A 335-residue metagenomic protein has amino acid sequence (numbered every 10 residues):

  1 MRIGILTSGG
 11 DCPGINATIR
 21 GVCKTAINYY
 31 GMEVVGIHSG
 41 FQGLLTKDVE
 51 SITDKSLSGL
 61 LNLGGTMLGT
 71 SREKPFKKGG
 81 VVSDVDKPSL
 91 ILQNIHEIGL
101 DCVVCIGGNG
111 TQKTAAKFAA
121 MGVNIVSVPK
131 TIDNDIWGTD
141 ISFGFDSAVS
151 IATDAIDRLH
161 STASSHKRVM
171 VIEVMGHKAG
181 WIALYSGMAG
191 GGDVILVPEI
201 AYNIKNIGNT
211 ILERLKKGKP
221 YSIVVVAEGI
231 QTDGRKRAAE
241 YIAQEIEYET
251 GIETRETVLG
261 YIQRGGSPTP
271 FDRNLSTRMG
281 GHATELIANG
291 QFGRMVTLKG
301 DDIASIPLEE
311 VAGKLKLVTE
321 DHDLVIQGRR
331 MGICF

Functional and structural regions predicted by a protein language model:
M1-D48: N-terminal phosphate-binding or glycine-rich loops at protein starts, especially the Walker A/P-loop of NTPases
T18-V22, N109-V123, A183: Short Gly/Thr/Asp-enriched flexible loops that form oxyanion-binding sites at enzyme active sites
G31, A119-S142, L196-N203, V258: Short, acidic/small-residue loops that bind anionic groups at enzyme active sites
G31-I37, T162-V169, P220-I223, G251-L259 (+1 more regions): Flexible, glycine/charged-enriched surface loops at secondary-structure junctions
T46-V103, F143-G144, S150, D154 (+1 more regions): Glycine-rich oxoanion-binding loops at beta->alpha junctions
N94, C105-G107, A115-K117, F145-I252: Accessory alpha-helical/coil subdomains and C-terminal extensions that flank or cap enzyme catalytic cores
A238, I242-F335: C-terminal non-catalytic interaction/assembly regions of soluble proteins
